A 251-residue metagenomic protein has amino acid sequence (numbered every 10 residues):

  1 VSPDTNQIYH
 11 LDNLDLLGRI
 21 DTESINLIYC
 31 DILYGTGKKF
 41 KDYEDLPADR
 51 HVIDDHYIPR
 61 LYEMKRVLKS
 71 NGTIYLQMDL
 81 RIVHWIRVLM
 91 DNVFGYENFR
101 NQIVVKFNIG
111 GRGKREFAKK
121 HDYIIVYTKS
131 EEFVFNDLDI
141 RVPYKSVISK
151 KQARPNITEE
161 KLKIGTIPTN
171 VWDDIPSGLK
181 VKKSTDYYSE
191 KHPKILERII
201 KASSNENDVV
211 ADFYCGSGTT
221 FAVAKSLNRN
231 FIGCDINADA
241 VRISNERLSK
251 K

Functional and structural regions predicted by a protein language model:
V1-K251: Core catalytic lobe of class I
